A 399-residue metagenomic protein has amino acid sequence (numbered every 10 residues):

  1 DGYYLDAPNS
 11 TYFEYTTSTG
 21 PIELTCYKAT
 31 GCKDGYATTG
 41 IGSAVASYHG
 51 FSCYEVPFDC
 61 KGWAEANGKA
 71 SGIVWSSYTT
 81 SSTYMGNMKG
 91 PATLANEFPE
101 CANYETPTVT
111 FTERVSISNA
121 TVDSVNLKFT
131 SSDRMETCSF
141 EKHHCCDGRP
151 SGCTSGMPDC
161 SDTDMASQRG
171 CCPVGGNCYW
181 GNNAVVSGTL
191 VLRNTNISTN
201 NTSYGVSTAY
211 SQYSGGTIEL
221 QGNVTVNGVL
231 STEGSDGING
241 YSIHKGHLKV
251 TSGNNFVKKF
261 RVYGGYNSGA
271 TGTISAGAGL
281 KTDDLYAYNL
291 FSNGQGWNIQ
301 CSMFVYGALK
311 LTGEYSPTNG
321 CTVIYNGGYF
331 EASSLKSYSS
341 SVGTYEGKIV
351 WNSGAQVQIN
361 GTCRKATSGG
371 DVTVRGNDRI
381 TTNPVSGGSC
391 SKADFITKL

Functional and structural regions predicted by a protein language model:
G2, T30, D34-G35, T39-A44 (+7 more regions): Extracellular/surface-exposed low-complexity segments
G2-T19, T38-S47: Extracellular adhesion/carbohydrate-binding repeat motifs centered on closely spaced tryptophans
P21-C26, Y48-Y54, C171: Short, disulfide-bonded extracellular cysteine-rich repeat modules
I22, P107, E113, S118-L127 (+31 more regions): The right-handed parallel beta-helix/beta-solenoid scaffold, focusing on the short coil/turn and N-cap positions
G62-E65, A70-M88, A92-L127, S132 (+13 more regions): N-terminal domain-start segments of secreted/luminal proteins
G264-G265: Acidic/polar low-complexity surface segments
